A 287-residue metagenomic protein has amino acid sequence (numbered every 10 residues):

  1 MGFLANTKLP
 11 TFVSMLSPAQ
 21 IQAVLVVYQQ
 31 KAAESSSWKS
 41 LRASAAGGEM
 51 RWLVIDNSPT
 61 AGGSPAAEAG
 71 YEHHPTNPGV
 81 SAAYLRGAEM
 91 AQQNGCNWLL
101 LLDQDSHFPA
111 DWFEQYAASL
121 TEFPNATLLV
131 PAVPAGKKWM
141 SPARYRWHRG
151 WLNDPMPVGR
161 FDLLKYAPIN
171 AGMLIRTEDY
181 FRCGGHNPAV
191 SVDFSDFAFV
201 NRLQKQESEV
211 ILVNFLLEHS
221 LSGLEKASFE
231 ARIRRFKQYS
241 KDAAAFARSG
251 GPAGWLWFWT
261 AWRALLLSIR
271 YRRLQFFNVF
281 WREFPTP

Functional and structural regions predicted by a protein language model:
L25-A45: Short, well-formed alpha-helical segments that are part of the catalytic scaffolds of diverse glycosyltransferases
P75-A91: Glycine-rich, basic loop-to-helix element that forms the pyrophosphate-binding segment of sugar-nucleotide handling
C96-H107: Short beta-strand-to-loop acidic/aromatic patch adjacent to the donor-nucleotide binding site
D111-A143: Conserved donor NDP-sugar-binding/catalytic core segment of glycosyltransferases
R146-Y166: Short, flexible, basic/aromatic active-site loop/helix in glycosyltransferases
P168-M173, D179-G184, A189-F215: A short, conserved alpha-helix in the catalytic core of glycosyltransferases
L212-E230, D242: Active-site donor/metal-binding and catalytic loop motifs of nucleotide-sugar-dependent glycosylation enzymes
E230-P287: Non-catalytic, C-terminal membrane-associated alpha-helical segments of glycosyltransferases
